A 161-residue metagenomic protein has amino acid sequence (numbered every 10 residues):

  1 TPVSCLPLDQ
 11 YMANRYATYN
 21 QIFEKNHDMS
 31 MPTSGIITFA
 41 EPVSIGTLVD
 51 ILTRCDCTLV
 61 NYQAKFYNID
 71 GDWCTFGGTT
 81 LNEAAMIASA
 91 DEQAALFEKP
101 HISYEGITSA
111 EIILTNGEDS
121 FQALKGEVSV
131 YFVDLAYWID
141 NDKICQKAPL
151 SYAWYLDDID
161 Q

Functional and structural regions predicted by a protein language model:
T1-Q161: Inhibitory N-terminal propeptides of secreted protease zymogens
